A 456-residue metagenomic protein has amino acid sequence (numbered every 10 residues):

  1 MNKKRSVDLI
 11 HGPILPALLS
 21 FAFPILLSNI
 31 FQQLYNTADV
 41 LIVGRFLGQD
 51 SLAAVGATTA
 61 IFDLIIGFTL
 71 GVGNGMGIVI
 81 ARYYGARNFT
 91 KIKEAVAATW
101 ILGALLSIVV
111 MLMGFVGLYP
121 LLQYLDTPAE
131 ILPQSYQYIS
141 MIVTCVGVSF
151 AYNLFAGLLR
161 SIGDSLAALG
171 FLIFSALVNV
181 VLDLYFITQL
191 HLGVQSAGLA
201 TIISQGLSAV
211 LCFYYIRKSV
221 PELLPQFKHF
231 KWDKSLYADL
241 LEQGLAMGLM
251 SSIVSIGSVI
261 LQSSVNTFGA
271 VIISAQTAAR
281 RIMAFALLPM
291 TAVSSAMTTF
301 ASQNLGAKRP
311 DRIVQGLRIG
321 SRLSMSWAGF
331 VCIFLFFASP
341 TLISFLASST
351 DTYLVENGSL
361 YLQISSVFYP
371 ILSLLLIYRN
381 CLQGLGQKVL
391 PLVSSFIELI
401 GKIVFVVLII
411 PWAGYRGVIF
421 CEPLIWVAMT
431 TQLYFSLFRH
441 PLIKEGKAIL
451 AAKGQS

Functional and structural regions predicted by a protein language model:
M1-A22, I80-C145, H191-L245, A301-F368 (+1 more regions): Short alpha-helical transmembrane segments in multi-pass integral membrane proteins
H11, L15-L34, A38, I61-F68 (+7 more regions): Residue-level signal for short hydrophobic patches within transmembrane helices of multi-pass membrane transporters
S20-D39, M141, Y152, S175 (+4 more regions): Transmembrane helical elements of multi-pass membrane transporters/channels
I25, N29, L41, I78 (+15 more regions): Transmembrane alpha-helix boundary and packing residues in multipass membrane permease domains and related
I30, L34-A53, L122-A129, Y185-L192 (+4 more regions): Helix-terminus/linker motif at the lipid-water interface of multi-pass membrane proteins
L52-L112, S149-A168, Q262, Q276-S339 (+2 more regions): Small-residue-rich hydrophobic transmembrane alpha-helices
L64-G67, N179-D183, S208-F213, F285-L288 (+3 more regions): Hydrophobic transmembrane alpha-helices of multi-pass small-molecule transporters
G73, M141-R160, A168-A176, A197-V210 (+4 more regions): Short runs within selected transmembrane alpha-helices of multi-pass transporters and secretion channels
